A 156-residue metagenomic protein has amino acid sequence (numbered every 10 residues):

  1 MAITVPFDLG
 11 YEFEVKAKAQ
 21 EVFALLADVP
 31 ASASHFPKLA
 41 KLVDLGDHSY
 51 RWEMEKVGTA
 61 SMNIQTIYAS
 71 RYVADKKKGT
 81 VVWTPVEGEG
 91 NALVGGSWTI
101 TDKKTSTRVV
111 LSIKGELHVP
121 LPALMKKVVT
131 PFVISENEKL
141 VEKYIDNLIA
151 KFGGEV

Functional and structural regions predicted by a protein language model:
M1-S49: Hydrophobic ligand-binding cavity/cleft-lining segments
P6-E12, S49, I67-A69, T80 (+2 more regions): Intrinsic-disorder/low-complexity, polar/charged segments enriched in Ser/Thr/Lys/Arg/Asp/Glu/Gln
F13, H35, L39, V43 (+5 more regions): Amphipathic alpha-helical hairpins
K18, D47, K77, K103-S106: Short strand-connecting beta-turns/loops that link adjacent beta-strands
L39-A40, T66-A74, V94-D102: Hydrophobic/aromatic beta-strand elements that line small-molecule binding cavities or substrate pockets in beta-rich
V43-E89, K143-V156: Glycine-rich portal/gate segments that line the openings of hydrophobic small-molecule binding cavities
V86-S135: Beta-strand/loop substructures that line and gate deep hydrophobic ligand-binding cavities in soluble
